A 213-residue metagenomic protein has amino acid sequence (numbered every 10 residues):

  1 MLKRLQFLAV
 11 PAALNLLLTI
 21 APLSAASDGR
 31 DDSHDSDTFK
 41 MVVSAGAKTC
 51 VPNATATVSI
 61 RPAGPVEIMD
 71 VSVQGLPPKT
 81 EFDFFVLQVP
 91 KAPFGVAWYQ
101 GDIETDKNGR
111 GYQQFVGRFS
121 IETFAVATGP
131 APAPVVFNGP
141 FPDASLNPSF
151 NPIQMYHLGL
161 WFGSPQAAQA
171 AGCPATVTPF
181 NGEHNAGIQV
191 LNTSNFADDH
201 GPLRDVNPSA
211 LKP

Functional and structural regions predicted by a protein language model:
M1-L5: Positively charged n-region of N-terminal signal peptides that target proteins for export
A9-T19: Bacterial N-terminal signal peptides
L18, L23-A26: Intrinsically disordered, low-complexity segments enriched in Ser/Pro/Gly/Ala and basic residues
A25-P213: N-terminal leader/targeting pre-sequences
